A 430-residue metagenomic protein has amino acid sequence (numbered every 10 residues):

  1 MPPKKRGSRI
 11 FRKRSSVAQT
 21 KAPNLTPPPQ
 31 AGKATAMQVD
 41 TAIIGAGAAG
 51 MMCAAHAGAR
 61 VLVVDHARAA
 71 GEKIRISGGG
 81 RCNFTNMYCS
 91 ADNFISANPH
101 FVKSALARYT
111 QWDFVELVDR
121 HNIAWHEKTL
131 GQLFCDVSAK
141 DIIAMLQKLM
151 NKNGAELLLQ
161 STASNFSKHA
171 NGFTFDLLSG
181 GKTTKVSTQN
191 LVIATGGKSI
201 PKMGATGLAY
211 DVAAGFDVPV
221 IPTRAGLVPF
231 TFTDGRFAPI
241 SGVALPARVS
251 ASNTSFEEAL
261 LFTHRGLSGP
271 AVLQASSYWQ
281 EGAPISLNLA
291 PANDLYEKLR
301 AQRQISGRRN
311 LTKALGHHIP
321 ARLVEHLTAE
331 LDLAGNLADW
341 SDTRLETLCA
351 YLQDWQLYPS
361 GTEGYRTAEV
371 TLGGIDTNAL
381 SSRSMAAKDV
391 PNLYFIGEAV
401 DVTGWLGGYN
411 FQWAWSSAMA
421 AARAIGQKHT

Functional and structural regions predicted by a protein language model:
V39, G181-N190, F256-E257: Core beta-strand elements of the Rossmann-like FAD/NAD(P) dinucleotide-binding domain in flavoenzyme oxidoreductases
T41-V63, I425: N-terminal Rossmann-like FAD-binding beta1-loop-alpha1 element of flavoenzymes
R68-A70, R75-I76, F84-A91, A124 (+2 more regions): An anion/pyrophosphate-binding glycine-rich loop and adjacent beta-alpha core in soluble alpha-beta enzymes
G79-T129: Glycine-rich active-site loop/strand segments that organize a redox cofactor
L159, H326-T403: A glycine-rich dinucleotide-binding beta-alpha-beta segment and adjacent secondary-structure elements that constitute
L159-G172: A conserved short coil-to-beta-strand element within the FAD-binding core of flavoproteins
N190-R236: Glycine-rich loop(s) and the adjacent beta-strand/alpha-helix scaffold that form part
S199-V212, F216, V402-H429: A conserved FAD-binding loop/helix module that cradles the flavin
